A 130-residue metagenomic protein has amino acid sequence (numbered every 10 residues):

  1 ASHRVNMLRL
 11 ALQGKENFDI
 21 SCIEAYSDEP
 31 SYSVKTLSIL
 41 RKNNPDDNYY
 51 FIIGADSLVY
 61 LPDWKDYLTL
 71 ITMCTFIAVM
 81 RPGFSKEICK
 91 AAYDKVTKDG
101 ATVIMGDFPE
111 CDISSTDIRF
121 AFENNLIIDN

Functional and structural regions predicted by a protein language model:
A1-N130: Nucleotidyltransferase catalytic core that binds NTPs
